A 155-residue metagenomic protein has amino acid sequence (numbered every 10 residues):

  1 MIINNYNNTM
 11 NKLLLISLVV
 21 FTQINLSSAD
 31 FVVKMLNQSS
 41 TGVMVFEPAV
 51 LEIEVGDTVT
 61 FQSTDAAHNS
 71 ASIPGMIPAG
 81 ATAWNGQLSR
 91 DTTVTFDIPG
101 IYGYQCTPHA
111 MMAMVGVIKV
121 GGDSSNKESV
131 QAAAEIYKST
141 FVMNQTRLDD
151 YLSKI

Functional and structural regions predicted by a protein language model:
I2-L13: Positively charged n-region of N-terminal signal peptides that target proteins for export
N4-N5, F21-T22, L26: Intrinsic disorder/low-complexity segments, especially N-terminal tails and targeting/processing regions
L13-T22: Sec-dependent N-terminal signal peptides
L26-I155: Extracytoplasmic copper-binding redox domains, predominantly the cupredoxin/blue-copper superfamily
